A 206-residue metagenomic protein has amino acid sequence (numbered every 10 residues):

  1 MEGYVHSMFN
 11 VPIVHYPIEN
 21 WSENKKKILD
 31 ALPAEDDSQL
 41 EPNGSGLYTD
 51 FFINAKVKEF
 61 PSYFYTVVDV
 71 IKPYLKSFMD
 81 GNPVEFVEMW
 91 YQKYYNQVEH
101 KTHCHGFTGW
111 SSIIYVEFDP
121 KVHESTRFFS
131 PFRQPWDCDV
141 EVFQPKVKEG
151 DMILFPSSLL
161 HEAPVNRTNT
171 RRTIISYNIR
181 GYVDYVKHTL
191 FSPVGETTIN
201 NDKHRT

Functional and structural regions predicted by a protein language model:
M1-G81, E99, E196, H204-R205: Non-heme Fe(II)/2-oxoglutarate
V11, H123, T170-I174: Short edge beta-strand segments in beta-sheet-rich domains
F60, F64, H105, K146 (+1 more regions): Aromatic-acidic/polar surface patches that form glycan- and anion
E85-L154, P164, G181-P193: Catalytic core of non-heme Fe(II) oxygenases with the double-stranded beta-helix
L160-I174: Ligand-binding loop in jelly-roll beta-barrel domains
R172, R180-T206: Non-heme Fe(II)/2-oxoglutarate
